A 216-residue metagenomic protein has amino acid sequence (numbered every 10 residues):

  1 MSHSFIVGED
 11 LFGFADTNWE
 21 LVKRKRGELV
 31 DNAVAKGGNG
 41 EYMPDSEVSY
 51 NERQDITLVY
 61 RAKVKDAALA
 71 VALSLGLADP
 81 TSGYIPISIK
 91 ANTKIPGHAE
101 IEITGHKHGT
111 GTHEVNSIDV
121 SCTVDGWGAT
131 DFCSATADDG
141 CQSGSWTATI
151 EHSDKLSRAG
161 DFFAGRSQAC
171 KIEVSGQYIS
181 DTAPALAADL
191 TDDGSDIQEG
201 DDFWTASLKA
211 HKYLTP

Functional and structural regions predicted by a protein language model:
M1-H3, H211-P216: Viral virion structural and adsorption modules
M1-K63, L77-H106, T110-S207: Solvent-exposed edge beta-strands and adjacent loop segments that serve as assembly or binding interfaces
A68-A72: Extended intrinsically disordered, low-complexity coil regions enriched in Ser, Thr, Gly, Ala and often Pro
